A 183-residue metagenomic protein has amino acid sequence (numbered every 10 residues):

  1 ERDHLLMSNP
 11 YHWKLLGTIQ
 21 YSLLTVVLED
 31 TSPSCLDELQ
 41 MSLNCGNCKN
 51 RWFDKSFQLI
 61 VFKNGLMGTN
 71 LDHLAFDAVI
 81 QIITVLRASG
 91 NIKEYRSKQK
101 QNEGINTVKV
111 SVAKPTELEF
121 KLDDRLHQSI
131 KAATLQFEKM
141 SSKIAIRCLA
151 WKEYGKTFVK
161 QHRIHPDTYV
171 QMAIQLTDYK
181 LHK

Functional and structural regions predicted by a protein language model:
E1-K183: Soluble acyl-CoA-dependent acyltransferase catalytic core bearing the H(X)4D motif
